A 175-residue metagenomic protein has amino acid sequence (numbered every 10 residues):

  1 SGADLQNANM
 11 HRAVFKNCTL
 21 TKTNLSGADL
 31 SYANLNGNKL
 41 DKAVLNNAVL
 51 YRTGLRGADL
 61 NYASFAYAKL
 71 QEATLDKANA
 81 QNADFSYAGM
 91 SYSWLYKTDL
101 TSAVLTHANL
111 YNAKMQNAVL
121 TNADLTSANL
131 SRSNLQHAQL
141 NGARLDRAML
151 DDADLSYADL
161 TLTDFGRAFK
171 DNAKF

Functional and structural regions predicted by a protein language model:
S1-F175: Tandem repeat scaffolds
